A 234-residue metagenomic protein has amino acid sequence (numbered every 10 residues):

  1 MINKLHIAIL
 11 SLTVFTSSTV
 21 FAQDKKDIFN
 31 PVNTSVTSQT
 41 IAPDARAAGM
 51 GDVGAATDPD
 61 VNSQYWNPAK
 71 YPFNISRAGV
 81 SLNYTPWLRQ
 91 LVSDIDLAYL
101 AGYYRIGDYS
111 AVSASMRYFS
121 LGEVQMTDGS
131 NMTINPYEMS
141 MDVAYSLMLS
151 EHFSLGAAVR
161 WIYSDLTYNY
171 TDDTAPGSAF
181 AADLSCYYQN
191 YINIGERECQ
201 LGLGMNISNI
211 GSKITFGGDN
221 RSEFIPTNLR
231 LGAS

Functional and structural regions predicted by a protein language model:
M1-A8: Bacterial N-terminal signal peptides that target proteins for export
A8-S17: Bacterial N-terminal signal peptides
S18-A22: Sec/Tat signal peptide C-region and signal peptidase I cleavage site
Q23-S234: Subset of outer-membrane beta-barrel
